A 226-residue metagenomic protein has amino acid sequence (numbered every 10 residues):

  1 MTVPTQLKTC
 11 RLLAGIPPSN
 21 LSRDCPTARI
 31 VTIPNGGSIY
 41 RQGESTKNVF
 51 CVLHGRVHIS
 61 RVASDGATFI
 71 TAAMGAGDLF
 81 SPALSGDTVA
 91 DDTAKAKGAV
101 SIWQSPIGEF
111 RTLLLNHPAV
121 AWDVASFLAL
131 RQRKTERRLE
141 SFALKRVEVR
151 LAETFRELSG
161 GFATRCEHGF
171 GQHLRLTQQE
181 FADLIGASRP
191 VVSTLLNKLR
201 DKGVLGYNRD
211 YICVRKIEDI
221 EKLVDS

Functional and structural regions predicted by a protein language model:
M1-N35, D78-F80, L84-G86, N116: Cyclic nucleotide-binding regulatory module and flanking cytosolic helices
L12, G37-A99: Cyclic nucleotide-binding regulatory domains
P18, H54, A76, A99 (+5 more regions): ATP/adenylate-binding site constellation spanning eukaryotic-like Ser/Thr protein kinases, ABC-transporter
L21, P26, I70-R133: Cyclic-nucleotide recognition modules
V49, A73, Q104, R175 (+1 more regions): Short aromatic/basic micro-patch
L115, A119-G186: Polybasic "coupling" helices that flank or enter modular domains
L158-S226: Phosphate-/nucleic-acid-contacting segments
